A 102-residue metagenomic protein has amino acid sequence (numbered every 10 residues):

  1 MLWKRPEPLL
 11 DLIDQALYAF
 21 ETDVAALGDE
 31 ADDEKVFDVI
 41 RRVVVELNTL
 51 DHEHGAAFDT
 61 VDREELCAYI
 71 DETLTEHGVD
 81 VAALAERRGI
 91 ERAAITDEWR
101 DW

Functional and structural regions predicted by a protein language model:
M1-G28, I95-W99: Short terminal alpha-helical segments
L9, D32-V36, G55-R63: Residue-level recognition of alpha-helical structural elements
L10, N48, R88-R92: Alpha-helical interaction segments
L12-Q15, A19, V39-R42, E46-T49 (+3 more regions): Charged, amphipathic alpha-helical oligomerization/scaffolding segments
A26-E53: Mature extracytoplasmic domains of secretory-pathway proteins
A57-W102: Amphipathic alpha-helical binding modules
